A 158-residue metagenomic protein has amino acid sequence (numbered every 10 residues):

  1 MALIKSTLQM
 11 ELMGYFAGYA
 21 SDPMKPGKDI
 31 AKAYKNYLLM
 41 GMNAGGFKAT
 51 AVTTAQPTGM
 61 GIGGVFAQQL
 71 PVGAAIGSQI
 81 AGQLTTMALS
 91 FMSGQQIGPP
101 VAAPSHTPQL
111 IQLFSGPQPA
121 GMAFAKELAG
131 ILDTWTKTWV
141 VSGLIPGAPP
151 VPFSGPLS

Functional and structural regions predicted by a protein language model:
M1-S158: Extracellular "spike/adhesin" assembly and maturation modules and analogous cytosolic coiled-coil scaffolds
